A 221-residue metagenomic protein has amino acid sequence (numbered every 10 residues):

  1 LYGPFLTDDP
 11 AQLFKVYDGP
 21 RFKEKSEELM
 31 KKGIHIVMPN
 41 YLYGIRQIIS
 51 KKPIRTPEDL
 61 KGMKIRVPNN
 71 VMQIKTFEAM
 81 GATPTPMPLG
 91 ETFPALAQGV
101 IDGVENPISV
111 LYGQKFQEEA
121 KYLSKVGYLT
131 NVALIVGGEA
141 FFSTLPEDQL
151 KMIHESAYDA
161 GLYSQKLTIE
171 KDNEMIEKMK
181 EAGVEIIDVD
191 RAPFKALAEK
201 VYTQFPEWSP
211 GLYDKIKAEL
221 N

Functional and structural regions predicted by a protein language model:
L1-Q12, R21, L29-N221: N-terminal secretory/targeting leader peptides
Y17: Cys/His-rich zinc-coordinating modules
